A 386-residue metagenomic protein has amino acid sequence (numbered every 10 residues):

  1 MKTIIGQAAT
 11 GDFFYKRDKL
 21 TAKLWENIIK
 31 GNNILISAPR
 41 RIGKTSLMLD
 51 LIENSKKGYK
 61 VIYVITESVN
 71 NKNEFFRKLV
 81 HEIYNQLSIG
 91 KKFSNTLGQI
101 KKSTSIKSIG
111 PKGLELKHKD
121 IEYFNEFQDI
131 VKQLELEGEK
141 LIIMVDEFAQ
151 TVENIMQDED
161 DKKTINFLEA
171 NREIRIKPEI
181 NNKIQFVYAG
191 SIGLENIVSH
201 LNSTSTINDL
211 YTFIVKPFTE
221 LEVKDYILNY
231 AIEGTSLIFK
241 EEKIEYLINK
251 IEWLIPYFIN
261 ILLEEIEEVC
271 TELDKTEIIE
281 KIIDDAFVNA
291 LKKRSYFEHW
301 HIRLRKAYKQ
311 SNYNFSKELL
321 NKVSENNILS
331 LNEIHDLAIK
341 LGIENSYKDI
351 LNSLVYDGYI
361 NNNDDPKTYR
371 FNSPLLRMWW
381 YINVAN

Functional and structural regions predicted by a protein language model:
M1-I34, P39, L375, N386: A short, basic N-terminal segment
E26, K30-I42, S46-D161, N345 (+1 more regions): P-loop NTPase nucleotide-binding core
N54, A170, E265, S353-D357 (+1 more regions): Alpha-helical DNA-recognition elements
E139-L141, Q150-K250, E268-V269, E277-R294 (+1 more regions): The catalytic "switch" region of P-loop NTPases
I251-I343, A385: Winged-helix-like regulatory helical subdomains adjacent to P-loop NTPase cores
K340-D357: Short amphipathic alpha-helical interaction segments
V355-D365: A short, conserved structural fragment
D365-N386: Short, cationic-aromatic polyanion-contact patches
